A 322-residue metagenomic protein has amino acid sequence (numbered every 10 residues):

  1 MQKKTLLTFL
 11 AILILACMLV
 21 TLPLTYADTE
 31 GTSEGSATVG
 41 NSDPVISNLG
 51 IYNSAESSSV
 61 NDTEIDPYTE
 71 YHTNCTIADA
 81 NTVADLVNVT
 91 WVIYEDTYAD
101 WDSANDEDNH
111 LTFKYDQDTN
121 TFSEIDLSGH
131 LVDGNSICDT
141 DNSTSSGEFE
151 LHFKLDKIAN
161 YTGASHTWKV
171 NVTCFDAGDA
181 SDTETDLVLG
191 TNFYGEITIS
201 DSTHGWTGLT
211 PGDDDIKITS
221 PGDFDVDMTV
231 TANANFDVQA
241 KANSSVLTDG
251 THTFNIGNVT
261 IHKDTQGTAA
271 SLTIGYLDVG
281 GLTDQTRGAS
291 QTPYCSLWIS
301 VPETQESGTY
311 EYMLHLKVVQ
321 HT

Functional and structural regions predicted by a protein language model:
M1-G35, G40, C75, K169-V170 (+4 more regions): Secretory targeting signatures
A27, I46, H110-T144, G190-T322: Signature of Gram-negative chaperone-usher
A27-D28, A78-T82, G147-G190, S300-T309 (+1 more regions): Ser/Thr/Pro-rich, low-complexity mucin-like regions that serve as glycosylated stalks/linkers or repetitive adhesive
D28-E70, A80, I197-L209: Short, compositionally biased P/S/T/A/G/V-rich stretches that sit at domain boundaries
T63-P67, A80-V87, W101, Y161-G163 (+2 more regions): A short beta-turn/strand-edge loop motif at beta-sheet boundaries
D66-P67, H72-V83, I93-A99, C174-D176 (+1 more regions): Extracellular acidic, Ser/Thr/Pro-rich low-complexity tracts
N74-T76, N135-S143, T173-F175: Sequence contexts marking disulfide-bonded cysteines in secreted/extracellular proteins
I77-H110, T309-M313: Short flexible loop/turn segments that cap and initiate beta-strands
